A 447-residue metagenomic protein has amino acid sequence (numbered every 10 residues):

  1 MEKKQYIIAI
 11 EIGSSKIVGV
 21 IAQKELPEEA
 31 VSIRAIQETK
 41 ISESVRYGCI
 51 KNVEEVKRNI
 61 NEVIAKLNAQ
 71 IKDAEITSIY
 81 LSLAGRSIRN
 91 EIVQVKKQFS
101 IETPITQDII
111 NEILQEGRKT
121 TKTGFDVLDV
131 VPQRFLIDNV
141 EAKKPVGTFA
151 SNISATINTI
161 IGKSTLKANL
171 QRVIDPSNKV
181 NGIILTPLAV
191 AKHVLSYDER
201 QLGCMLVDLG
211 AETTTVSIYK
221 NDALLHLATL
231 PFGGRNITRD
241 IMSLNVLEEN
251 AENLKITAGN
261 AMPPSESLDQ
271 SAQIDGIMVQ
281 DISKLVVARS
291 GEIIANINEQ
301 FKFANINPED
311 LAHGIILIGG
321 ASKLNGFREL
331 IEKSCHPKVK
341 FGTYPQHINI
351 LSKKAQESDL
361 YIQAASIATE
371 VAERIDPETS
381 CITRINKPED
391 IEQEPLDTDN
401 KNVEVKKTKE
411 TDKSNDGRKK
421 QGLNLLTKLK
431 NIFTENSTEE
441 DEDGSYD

Functional and structural regions predicted by a protein language model:
M1, I8-I12, V194-D198, L206-L209 (+3 more regions): Replace "in large, NTP-powered and nucleic-acid-processing enzymes" with "in large, NTP-powered factors and other
M1-I8, S32-E38, C49, E54 (+3 more regions): C-terminal region/appendage detector
M1-K16, V20-C204, S380-D447: Nucleotide/phosphate-binding catalytic cleft detector across ATP-hydrolyzing and phosphate-transferring enzymes
I10-K16, L83-A84, D198, L206-T213 (+3 more regions): A short acidic Gly-Thr/Ser loop motif
I21-A22, V93-Q94, I218-K220, R328-L330: Short amphipathic alpha-helical segments
I101-Q107, S196, R200, D208 (+2 more regions): Extended, folded domain segments that form the structural surfaces/walls around functional sites
I137-P145, M205-A211, G291-Q300: Short, composition-biased local secondary-structure segments
I157-I161, K284, I318: Generic amphipathic alpha-helical segments used as scaffolds and interaction surfaces in large, multi-domain proteins
